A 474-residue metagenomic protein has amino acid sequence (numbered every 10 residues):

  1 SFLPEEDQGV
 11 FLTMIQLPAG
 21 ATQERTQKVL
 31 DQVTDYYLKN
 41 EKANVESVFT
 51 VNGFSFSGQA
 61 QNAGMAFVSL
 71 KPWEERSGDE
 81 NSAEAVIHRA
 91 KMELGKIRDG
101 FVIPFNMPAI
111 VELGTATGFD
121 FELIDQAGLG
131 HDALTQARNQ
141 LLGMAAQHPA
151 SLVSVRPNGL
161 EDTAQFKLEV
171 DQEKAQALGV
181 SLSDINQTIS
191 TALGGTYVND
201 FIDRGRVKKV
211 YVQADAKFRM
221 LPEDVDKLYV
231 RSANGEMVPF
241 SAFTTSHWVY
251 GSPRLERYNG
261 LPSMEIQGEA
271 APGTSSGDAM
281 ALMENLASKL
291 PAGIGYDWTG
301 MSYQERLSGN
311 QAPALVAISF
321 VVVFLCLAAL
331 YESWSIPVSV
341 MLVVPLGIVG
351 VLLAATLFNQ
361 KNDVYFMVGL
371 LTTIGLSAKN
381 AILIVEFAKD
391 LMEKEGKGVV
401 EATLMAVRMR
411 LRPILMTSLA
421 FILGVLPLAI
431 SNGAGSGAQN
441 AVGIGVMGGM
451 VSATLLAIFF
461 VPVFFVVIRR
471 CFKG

Functional and structural regions predicted by a protein language model:
S1-F2, R408: Signature of alpha-helical transmembrane segments and their immediate interfacial
F2-T13: Alpha-helical transmembrane signal-anchor/signal-peptide segments
L12, R25-T50, A60-A164, E173-T299 (+3 more regions): Surface-exposed amphipathic alpha-helical segments in non-transmembrane regions that serve as interaction surfaces
A19-R25, V29, E46, L404 (+2 more regions): Interfacial helix-loop-helix hairpins and adjacent transmembrane helices of multi-pass alpha-helical membrane proteins
G293-L315, F358, V364, S436: Membrane-helix entry/capping segments
M301-S319, A406-T417, G445, G449: Loop-to-transmembrane-helix entry motif
L325-R410, L415-A434, G448-S452, L456-F459 (+1 more regions): Hydrophobic transmembrane alpha-helices and their membrane-interface caps in long multi-pass transport proteins
P345, A438, V442-G443: Structured binding elements
